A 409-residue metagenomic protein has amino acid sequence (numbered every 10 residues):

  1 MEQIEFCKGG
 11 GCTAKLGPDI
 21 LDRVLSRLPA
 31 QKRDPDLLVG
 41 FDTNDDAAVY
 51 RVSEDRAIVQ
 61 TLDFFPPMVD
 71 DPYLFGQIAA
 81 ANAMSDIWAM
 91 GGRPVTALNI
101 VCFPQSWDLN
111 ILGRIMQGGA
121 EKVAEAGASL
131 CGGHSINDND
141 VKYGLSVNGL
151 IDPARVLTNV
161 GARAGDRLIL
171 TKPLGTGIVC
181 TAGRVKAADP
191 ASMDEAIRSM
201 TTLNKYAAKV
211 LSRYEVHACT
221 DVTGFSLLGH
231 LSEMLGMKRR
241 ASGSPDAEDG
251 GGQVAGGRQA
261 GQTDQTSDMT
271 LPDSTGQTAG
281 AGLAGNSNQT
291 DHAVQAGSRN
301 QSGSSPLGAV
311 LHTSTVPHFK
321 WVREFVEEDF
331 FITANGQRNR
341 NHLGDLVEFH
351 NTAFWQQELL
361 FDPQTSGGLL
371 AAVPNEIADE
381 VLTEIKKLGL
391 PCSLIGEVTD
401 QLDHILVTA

Functional and structural regions predicted by a protein language model:
M1-A89, A128, R163-P173, L390 (+1 more regions): N-terminal glycine-rich phosphate/pyrophosphate-binding loops that anchor nucleotide-derived ligands and cofactors
E2-G9, I20-R23, P35, W107-S129 (+2 more regions): Glycine-/charge-enriched secondary-structure boundary and capping motifs
G10, A47-A48, R56-V59, P94-L98 (+13 more regions): Structural motif
L37-V39, A47-Y50, D86-W88, A120 (+5 more regions): A generic local secondary-structure boundary/capping motif
S53-V69, R93-D189, L227, G236 (+2 more regions): Glycine-rich anion-binding loops of enzyme active sites
P72-A97, R114-E125, L203-A218, V222-E233: Small-aliphatic-rich amphipathic alpha-helix that forms the alpha element of a beta-alpha
S146-R155, A191-L211, T352-A353: Active-site glycine-rich loop that binds ribose-phosphate moieties when present
L174-G175, C219-V222, H318: A structural signal for small-residue-enriched, beta-sheet-centric alpha/beta enzyme cores and oligomeric scaffold folds
